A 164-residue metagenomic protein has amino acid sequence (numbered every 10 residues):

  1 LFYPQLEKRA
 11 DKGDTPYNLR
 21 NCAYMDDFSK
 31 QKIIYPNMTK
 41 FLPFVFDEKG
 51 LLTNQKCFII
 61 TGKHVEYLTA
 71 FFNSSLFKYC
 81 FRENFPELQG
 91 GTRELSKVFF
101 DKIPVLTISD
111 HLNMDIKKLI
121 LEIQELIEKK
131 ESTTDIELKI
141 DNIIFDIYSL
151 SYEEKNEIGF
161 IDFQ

Functional and structural regions predicted by a protein language model:
L1-L112: Polybasic, glycine- and aromatic-enriched phosphate-binding surface used to engage nucleic acids
K102, T107-Q164: Non-catalytic DNA-recognition/assembly elements of restriction-modification systems
